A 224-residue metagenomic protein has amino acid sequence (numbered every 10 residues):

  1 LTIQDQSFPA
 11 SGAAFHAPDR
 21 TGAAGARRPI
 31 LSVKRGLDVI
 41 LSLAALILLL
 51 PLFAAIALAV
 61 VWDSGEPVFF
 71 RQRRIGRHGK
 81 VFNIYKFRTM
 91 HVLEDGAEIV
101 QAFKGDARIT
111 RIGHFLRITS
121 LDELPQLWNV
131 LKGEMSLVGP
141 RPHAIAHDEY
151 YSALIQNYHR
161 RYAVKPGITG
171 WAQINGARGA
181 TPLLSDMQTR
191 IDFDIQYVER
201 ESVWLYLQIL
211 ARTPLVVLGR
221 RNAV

Functional and structural regions predicted by a protein language model:
T2, S7, H159-V224: C-terminal terminal-structure detector
T2-R20: Short, charged cytosolic
D5, T21-E94, N129, V203-V224: A hydrophobic, helix-centered structural microdomain
Q6-S11, F70-R108, G170-R190: Short, glycine-rich, amphipathic interfacial segments at transmembrane boundaries or analogous
G25, P29, K104-R108, V164 (+2 more regions): Residue-level signature of the cytosolic catalytic core of signaling kinases
S42, F70, T110-H114, F193: Positions in alpha-helical segments
A102-K165, I209-V217: A short, structured surface patch at a secondary-structure boundary
